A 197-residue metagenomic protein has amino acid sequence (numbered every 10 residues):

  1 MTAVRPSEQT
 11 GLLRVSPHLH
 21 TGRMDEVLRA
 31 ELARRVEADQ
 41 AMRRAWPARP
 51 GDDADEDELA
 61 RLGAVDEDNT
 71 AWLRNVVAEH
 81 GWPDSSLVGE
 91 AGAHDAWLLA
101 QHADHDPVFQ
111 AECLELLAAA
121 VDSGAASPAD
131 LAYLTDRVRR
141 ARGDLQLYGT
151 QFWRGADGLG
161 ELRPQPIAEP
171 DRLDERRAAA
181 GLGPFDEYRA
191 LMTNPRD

Functional and structural regions predicted by a protein language model:
M1-T21: N-terminal amphipathic/basic-hydrophobic helices that include classical n-h-c signal peptides and signal-anchor
T2, S7, L28, V36 (+2 more regions): Helix-centric, low-specificity signal for extended rod-like, repetitive segments
G11-L12, H18, V27, S86 (+2 more regions): Acidic/proline-rich low-complexity IDRs
P17-A141: N-terminal helix-rich structural modules
S85, E90, H102, Q151 (+3 more regions): Surface-exposed loop/turn and secondary-structure junction residues enriched for glycine/proline
L117-A178: An amphipathic alpha-helical core segment
Q165, E169-D197: Acidic, proline/glycine-rich low-complexity IDRs
